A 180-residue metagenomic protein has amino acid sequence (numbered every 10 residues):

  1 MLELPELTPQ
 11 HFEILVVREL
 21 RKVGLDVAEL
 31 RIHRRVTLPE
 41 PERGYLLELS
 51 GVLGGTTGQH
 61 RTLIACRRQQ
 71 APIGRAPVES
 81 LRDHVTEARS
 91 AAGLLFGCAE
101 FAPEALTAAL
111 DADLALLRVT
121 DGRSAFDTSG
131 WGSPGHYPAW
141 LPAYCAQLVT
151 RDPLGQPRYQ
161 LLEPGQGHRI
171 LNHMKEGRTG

Functional and structural regions predicted by a protein language model:
M1-G180: Mixed-charge (Asp/Glu-Lys/Arg
